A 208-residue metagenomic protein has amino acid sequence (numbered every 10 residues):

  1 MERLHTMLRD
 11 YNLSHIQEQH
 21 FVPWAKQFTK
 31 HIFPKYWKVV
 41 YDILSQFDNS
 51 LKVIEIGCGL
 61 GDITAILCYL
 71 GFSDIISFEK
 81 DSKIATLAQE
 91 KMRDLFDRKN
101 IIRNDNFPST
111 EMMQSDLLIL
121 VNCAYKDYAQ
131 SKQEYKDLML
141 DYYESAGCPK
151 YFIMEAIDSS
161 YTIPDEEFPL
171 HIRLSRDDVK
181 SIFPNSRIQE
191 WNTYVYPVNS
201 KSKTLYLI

Functional and structural regions predicted by a protein language model:
M1-L44, L60-F72, F78-F96, N104-S109 (+2 more regions): Class I (Rossmann-like) S-adenosyl-L-methionine-dependent methyltransferase catalytic domain, capturing the SAM-binding
L51, D116, K150: Conserved acidic residues
L51-G59: Conserved class I S-adenosyl-L-methionine
K52, S73-D74: Residues at the starts of beta-strands that form the adenosine-phosphate
M112-M113: A short, aliphatic-rich alpha-helical micro-motif
I119: A conserved beta-strand element that flanks and buttresses the S-adenosyl-L-methionine
N122-C123: Short catalytic micro-motifs in class I SAM-dependent methyltransferases
D127-Y142: A short, conserved alpha-helix within the catalytic core of class I
